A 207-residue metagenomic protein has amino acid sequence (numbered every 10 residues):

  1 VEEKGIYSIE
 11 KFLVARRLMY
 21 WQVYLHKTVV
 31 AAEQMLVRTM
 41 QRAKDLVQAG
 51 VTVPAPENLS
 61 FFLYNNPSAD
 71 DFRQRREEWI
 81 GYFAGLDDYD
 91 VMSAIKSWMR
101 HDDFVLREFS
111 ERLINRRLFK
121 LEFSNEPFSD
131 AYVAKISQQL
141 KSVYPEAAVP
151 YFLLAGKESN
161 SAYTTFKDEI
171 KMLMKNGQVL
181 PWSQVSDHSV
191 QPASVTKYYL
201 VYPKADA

Functional and structural regions predicted by a protein language model:
V1-A207: Histidine-centered, transition-metal-coordinating active-site segments
